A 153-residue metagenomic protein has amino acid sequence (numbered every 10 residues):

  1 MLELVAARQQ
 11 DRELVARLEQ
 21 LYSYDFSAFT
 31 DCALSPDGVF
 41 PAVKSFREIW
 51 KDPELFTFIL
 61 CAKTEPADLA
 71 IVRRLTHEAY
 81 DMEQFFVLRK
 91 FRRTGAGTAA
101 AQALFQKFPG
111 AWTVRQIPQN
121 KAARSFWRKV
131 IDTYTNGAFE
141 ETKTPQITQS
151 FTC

Functional and structural regions predicted by a protein language model:
L2-R17: A short beta-loop-alpha structural element at the N-terminal edge of CoA-dependent acyl/N-acetyltransferase catalytic
R17-P36, E48, Y134: Helix-loop element at the rim of GNAT/NAT acetyltransferase active sites that forms part of the acceptor-substrate
A33-T57: Active-site rim helix/loop that mediates acceptor-substrate recognition in acyltransferases
T57-I59, E65-R74, D81, F86: Conserved beta-strand in the GNAT
C61-K63, F151-C153: Active-site beta-strand termini and strand-to-loop segments that position acidic
V87, R93-Q106: Conserved acetyl-CoA-binding loop-helix of GNAT-fold acetyltransferases
F105-R115: Short glycine-rich, basic-tinged beta-strand/loop micro-motifs
T113-R128, D132, E140-T144, T152: Conserved beta-strand-loop-alpha-helix junction that forms the acyl-donor binding cleft
